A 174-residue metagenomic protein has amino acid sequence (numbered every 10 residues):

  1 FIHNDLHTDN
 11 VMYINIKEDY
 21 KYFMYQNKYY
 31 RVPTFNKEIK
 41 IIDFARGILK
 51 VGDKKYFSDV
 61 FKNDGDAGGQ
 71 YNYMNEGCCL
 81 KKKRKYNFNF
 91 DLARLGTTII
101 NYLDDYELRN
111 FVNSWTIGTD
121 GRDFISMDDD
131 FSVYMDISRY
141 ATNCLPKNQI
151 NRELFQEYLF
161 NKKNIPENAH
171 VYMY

Functional and structural regions predicted by a protein language model:
F1-N15, Y20-R31: Catalytic-loop of the protein kinase fold
D5, G52-D53, E107: Structured alpha-helical bundle/scaffold domains in large eukaryotic membrane-trafficking regulators
N15, L49-V51: Short catalytic/ligand-binding loop motif for oxyanion handling, primarily in non-cytosolic enzymes, centered on
P33, G69-Y174: Helical subdomain adjoining the active site within ATP-dependent kinase catalytic cores
I42-G47: Activation of the activation-loop gatekeeper triad in protein kinase-fold domains
G52-F57, I100: Short coil/turn segments at secondary-structure boundaries
Y56-N75: Active-site-adjacent bridging/hinge elements
